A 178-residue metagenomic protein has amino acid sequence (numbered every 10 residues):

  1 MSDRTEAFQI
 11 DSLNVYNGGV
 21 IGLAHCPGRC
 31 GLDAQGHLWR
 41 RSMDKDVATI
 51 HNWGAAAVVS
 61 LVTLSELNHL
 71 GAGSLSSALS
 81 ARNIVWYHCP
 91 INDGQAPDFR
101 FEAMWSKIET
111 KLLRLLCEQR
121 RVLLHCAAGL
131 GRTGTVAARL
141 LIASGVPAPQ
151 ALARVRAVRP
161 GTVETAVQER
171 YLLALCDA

Functional and structural regions predicted by a protein language model:
M1-L123, A128, V136-A178: Cys-dependent protein tyrosine phosphatase-like superfamily
T133: Ser/Thr-glycine-rich phosphate-binding loops at phosphate-binding pockets of nucleotides, nucleotide cofactors
